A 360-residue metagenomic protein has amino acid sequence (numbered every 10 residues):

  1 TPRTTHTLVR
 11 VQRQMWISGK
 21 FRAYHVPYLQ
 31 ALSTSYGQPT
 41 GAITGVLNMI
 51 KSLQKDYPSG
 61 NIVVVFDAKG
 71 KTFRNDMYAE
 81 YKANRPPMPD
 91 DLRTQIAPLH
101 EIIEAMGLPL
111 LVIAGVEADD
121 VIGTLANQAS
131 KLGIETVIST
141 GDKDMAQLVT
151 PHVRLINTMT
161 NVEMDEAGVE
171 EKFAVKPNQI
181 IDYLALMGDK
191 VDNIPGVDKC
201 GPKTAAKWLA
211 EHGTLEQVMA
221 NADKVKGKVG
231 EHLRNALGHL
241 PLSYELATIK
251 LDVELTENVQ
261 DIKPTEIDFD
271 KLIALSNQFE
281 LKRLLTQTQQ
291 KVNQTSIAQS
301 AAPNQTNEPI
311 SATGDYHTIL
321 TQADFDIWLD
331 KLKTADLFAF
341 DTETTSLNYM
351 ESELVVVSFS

Functional and structural regions predicted by a protein language model:
T1-G19: Single conserved hydrophobic/aromatic residue that forms the stacking wall/gate of nucleotide- or nucleobase-binding
Q14, K20-V63, D67, F73-R74: Non-catalytic, usually N-terminal nucleic-acid engagement modules in DNA/RNA processing proteins
F21-A31, A146-P151, L347-N348, V357: Short active-site loop/helix that positions an aromatic residue
L29, N75-E80, E351-V355: Glycine-rich loop at the start of a catalytic domain that most often binds anionic cofactors/ligands
Q30-T34, A83-T256: Extended two-metal-dependent nuclease catalytic cores across DNA- and RNA-processing enzymes
Q54-V65, E135-I138, K143-Q147, A236-L251 (+1 more regions): Structured, non-catalytic alpha/beta "coupling" segments that mediate domain-domain communication and provide generic
N258-F359: Long, highly charged low-complexity segments
